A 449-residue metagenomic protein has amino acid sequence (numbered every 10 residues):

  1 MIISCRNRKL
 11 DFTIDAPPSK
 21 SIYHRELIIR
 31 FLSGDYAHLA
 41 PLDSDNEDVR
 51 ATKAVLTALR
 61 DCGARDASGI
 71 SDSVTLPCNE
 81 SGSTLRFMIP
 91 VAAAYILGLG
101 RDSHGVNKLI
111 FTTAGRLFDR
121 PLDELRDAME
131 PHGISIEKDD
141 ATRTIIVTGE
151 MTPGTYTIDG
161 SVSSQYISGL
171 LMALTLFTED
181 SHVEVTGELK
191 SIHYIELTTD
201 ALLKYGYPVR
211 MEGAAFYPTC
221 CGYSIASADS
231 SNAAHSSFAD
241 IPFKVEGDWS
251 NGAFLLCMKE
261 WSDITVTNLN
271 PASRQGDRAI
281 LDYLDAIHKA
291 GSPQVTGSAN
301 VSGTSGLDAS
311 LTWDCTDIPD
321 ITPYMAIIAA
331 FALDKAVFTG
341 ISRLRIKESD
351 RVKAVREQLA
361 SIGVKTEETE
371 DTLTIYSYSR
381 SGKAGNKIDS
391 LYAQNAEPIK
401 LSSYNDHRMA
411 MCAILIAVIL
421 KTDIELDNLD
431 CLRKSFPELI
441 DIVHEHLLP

Functional and structural regions predicted by a protein language model:
M1-P449: Short, structured segments at the rim of ligand-binding sites
